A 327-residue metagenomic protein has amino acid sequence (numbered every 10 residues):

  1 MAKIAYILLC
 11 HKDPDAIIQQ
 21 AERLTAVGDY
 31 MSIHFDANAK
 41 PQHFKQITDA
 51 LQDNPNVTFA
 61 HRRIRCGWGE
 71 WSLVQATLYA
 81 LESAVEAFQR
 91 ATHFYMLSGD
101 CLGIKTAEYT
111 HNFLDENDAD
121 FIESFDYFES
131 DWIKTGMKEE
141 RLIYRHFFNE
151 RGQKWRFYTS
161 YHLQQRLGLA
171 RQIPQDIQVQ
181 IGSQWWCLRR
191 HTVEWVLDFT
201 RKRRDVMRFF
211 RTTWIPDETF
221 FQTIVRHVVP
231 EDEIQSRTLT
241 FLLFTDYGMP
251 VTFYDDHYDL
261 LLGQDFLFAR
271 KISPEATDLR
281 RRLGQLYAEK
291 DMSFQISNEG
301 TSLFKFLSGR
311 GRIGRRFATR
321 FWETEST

Functional and structural regions predicted by a protein language model:
M1-T327: ER/Golgi luminal nucleotide-sugar-dependent glycosyltransferases, focusing on the catalytic module
